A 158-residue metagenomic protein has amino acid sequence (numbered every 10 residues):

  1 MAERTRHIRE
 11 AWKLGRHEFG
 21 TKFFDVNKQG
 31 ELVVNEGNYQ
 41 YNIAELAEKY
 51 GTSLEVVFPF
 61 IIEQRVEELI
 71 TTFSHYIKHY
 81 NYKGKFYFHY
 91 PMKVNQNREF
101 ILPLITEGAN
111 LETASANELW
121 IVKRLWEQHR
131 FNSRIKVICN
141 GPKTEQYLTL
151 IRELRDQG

Functional and structural regions predicted by a protein language model:
M1-G158: A charged N-terminal "starter" segment
